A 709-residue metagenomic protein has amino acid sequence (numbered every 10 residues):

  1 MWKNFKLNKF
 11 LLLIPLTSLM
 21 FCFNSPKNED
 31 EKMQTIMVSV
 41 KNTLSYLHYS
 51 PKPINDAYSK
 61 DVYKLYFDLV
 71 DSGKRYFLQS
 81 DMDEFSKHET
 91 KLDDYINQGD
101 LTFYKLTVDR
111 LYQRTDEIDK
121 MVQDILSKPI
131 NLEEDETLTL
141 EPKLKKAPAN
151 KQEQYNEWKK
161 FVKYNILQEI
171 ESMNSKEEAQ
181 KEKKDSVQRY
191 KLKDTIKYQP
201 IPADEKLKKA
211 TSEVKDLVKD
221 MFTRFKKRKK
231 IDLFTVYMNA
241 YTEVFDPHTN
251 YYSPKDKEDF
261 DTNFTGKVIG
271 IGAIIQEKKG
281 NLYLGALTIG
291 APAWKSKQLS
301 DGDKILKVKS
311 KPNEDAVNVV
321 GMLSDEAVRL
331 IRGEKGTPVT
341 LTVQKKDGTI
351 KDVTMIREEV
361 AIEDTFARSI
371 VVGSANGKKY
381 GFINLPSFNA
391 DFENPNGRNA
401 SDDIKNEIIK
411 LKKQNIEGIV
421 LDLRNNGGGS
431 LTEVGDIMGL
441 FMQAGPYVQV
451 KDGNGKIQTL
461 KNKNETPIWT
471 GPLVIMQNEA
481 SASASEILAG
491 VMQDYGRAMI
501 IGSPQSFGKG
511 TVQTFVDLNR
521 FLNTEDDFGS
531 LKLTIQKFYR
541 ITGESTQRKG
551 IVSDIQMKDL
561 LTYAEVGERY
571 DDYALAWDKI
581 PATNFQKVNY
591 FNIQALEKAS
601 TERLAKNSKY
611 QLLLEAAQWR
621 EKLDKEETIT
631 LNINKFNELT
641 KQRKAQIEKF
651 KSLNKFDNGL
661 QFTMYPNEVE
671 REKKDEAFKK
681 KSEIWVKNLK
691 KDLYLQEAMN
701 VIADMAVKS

Functional and structural regions predicted by a protein language model:
W2-L11: Bacterial N-terminal signal peptides that target proteins for export
N8, S18-E31: Bacterial Sec-dependent signal peptides at the C-terminal "C-region" and cleavage site
F23-N28, S45-N55, K226-K230, D246-G270 (+8 more regions): Cleft-lining beta-strand/loop regions that shape enzyme active-site pockets
M37-Y49, K87-K91, D216-D220, P386-N389 (+1 more regions): Acidic/histidine-rich, surface-exposed loop or edge segments in extracytoplasmic proteins
K52, D68-L69, T90, Y104 (+4 more regions): PDZ/PDZ-like domain segments forming the peptide/carboxylate-binding groove, activating on the N-terminal beta-strands
I54-K60, F67-E141, F222-E277, P338-V339 (+3 more regions): Extended, small/polar residue-biased N-terminal targeting/export presequences and adjacent propeptide/linker tracts
I125, L140-K143, N156, Y164 (+4 more regions): Conserved functional hotspot residues or short segments at active or partner-binding sites across diverse domains
A484, G496, I501-V566: Polar, glycine-rich mid-to-C-terminal structural blocks that act as macromolecule-binding/assembly scaffolds
